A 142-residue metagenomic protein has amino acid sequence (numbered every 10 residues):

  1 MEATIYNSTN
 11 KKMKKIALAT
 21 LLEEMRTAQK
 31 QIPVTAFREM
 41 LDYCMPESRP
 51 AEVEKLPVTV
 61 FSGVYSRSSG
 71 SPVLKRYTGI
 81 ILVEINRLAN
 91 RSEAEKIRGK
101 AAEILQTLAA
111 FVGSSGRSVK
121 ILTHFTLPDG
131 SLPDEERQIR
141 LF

Functional and structural regions predicted by a protein language model:
M1-R117, T126-R140: Signature for HUH/AEP ssDNA processing cores
